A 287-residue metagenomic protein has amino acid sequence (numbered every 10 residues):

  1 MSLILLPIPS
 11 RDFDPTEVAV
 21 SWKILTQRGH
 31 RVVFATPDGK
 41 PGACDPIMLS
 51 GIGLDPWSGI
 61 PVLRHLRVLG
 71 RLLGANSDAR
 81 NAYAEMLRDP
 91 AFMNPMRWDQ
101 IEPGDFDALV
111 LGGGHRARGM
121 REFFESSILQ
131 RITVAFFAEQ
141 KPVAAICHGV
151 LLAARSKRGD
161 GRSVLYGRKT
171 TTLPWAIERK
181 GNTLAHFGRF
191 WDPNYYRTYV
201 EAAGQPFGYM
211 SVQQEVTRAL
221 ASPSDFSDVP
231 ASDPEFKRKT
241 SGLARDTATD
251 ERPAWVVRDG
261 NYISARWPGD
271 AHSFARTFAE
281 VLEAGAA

Functional and structural regions predicted by a protein language model:
M1-E139, L152-A287: Extended, subdomain-level signal for the structured scaffold at the beginning of enzyme domains
V143: Conserved, well-structured core segments that form or line functional sites
H148-V150: Rossmann-fold NAD(P)-binding glycine/threonine-rich loop
